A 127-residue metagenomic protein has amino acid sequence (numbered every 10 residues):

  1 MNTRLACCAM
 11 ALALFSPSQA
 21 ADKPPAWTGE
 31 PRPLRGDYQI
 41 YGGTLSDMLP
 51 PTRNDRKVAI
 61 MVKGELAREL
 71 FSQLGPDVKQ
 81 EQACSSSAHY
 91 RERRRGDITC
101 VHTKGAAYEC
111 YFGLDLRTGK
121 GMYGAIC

Functional and structural regions predicted by a protein language model:
L5-A6, Q82, I98, Y108 (+1 more regions): Secreted/extracellular small peptides and ectodomain modules produced from precursors
L5-L14: Sec-dependent N-terminal signal peptides
P17-A20: Sec/Tat signal peptide C-region and signal peptidase I cleavage site
D22-I40: N-terminal propeptides/low-complexity segments immediately following signal peptides in secreted or periplasmic proteins
R35-I98: Mature extracytoplasmic domains of secretory-pathway proteins
V101-C127: Short, exposed beta-strand-loop hairpins at the edges of beta-sheets in extracellular/periplasmic proteins
